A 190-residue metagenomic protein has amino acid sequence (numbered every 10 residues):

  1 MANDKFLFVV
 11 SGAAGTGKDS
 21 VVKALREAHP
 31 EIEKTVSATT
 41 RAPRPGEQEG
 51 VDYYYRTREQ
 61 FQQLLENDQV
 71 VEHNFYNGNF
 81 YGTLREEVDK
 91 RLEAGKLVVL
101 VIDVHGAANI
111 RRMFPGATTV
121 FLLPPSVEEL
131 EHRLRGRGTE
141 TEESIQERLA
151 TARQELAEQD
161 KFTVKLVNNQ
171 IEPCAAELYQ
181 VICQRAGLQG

Functional and structural regions predicted by a protein language model:
M1-L7: Extreme N-terminal, non-catalytic leader segments that precede Walker-type/kinase nucleotide-binding cores
S11-A13: P-loop (Walker A) phosphate-binding loop of NTP-binding proteins
T16: ATP-binding Walker
D19: Walker A/P-loop
E27-T35: Post-Walker A helix-loop "phosphate-sensing" segment adjacent to the P-loop in P-loop NTPases
S37-V98, H105-A108: ATP-dependent small-molecule kinase phosphotransfer cores that center on conserved nucleotide phosphate-binding segments
V98-D103, R112-G136: Conserved phosphate-donor/acceptor-positioning beta-strand/loop module used by diverse small-molecule
G116, H132, G136-E140, Q154-G190: NTP-dependent small-molecule kinase module
